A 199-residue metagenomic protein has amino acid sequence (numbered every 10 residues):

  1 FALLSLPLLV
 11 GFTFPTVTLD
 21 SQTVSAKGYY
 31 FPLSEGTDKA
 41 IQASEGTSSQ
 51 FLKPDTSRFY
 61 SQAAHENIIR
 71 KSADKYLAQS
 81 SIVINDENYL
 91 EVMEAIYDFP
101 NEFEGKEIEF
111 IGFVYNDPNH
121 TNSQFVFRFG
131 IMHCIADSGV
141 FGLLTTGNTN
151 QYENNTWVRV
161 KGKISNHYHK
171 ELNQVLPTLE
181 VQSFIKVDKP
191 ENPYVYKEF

Functional and structural regions predicted by a protein language model:
F1-F199: OB-fold and OB-like single-stranded nucleic-acid-recognition modules and their adjacent interaction interfaces
